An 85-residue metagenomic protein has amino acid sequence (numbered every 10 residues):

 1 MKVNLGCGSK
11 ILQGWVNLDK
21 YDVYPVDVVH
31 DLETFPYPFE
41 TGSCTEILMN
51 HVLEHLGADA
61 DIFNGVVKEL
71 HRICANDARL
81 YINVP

Functional and structural regions predicted by a protein language model:
V3-S9: Class I SAM-dependent methyltransferase "Motif I" SAM/SAH-binding loop
L5, N83-P85: Short strand-turn motif at the edge of the Rossmann-like AdoMet-binding core
S9-E40: Adenosine-cofactor binding site in Rossmann-like domains, unifying the SAM/SAH pocket of S-adenosylmethionine-dependent
C44-T45: Local beta-strand N-terminus motif with an aromatic residue
L48: A conserved beta-strand element that flanks and buttresses the S-adenosyl-L-methionine
H51-H55: Short catalytic micro-motifs in class I SAM-dependent methyltransferases
G57-D61: Short N-terminal helix/helix-N-cap motif within the alpha/beta-hydrolase-1
F63-R79: A short glycine-rich, Lys/Arg-flanked "PGG" loop and its adjoining helix->strand segment in the class I
